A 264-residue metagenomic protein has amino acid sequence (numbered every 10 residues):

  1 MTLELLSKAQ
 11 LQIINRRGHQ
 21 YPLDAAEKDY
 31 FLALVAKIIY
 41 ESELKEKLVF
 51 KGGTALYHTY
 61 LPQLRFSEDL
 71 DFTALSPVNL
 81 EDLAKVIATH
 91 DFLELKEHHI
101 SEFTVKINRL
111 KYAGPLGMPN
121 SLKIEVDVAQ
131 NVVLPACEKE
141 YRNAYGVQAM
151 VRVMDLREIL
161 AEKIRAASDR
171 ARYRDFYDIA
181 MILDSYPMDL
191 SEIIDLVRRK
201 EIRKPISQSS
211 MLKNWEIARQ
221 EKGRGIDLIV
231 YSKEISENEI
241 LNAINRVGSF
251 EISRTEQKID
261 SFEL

Functional and structural regions predicted by a protein language model:
M1-L48, H58-L64, E68-L70, A74-L264: Structured mid-to-C-terminal alpha-helical surface segments
F50-T54: Glycine-rich beta-strand-to-loop/alpha-helix junction loops that act as flexible
